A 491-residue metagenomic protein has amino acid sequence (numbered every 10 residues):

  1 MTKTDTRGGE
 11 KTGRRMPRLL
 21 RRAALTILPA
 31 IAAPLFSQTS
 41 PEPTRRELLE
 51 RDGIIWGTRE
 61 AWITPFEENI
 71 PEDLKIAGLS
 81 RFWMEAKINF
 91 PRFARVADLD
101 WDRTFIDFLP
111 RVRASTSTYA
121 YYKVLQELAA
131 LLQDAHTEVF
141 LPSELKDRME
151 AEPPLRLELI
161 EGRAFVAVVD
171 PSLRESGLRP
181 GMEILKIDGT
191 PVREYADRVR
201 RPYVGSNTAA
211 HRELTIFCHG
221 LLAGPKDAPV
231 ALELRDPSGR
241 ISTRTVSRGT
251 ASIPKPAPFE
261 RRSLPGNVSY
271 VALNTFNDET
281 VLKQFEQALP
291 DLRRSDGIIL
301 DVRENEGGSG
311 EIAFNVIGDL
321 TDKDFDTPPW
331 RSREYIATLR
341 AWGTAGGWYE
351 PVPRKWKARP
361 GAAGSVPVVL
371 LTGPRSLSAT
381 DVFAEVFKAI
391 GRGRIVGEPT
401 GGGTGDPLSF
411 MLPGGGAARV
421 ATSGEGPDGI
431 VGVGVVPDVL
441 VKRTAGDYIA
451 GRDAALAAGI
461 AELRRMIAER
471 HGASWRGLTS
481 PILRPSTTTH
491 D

Functional and structural regions predicted by a protein language model:
D5-A24: Bacterial N-terminal signal peptides that target proteins for export
A23-P34: Bacterial N-terminal signal peptides
S37-I298, V302-R331, T338-Y349, R394 (+7 more regions): Flexible, low-complexity junctional segments that flank or bridge functional domains
Q287-D291, P353-P360, E385-V386: Mature extracellular/periplasmic domains of secretome proteins
S295-D296, S365-V366, P437: Short, well-ordered alpha-helix to beta-strand connector turns
W356-L371: Short, conserved helix/loop micro-motifs enriched in His/Cys and acidic residues
P367-A389, G393-G401: Extended C-terminal subregions enriched in glycine
G434-G446: A hydrophobic, small-residue-rich beta->alpha segment in the mid-to-C-terminal subdomain of diverse proteins
